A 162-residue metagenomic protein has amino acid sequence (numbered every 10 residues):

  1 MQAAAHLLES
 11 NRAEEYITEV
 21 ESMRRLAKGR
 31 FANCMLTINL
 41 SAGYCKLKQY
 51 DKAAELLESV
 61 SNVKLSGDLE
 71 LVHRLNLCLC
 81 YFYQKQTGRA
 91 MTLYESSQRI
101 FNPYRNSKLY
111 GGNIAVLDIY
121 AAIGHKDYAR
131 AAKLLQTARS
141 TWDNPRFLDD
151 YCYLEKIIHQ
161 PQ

Functional and structural regions predicted by a protein language model:
M1-G29, M35, N39: Alpha-helical segment of the N-proximal tetratricopeptide repeat
Q2, I38-N39, L75-L79, Y83 (+3 more regions): "A position-specific structural signal for the A-helix of alpha-solenoid helical repeats
E21-R25, E58-V63, E95-P103, Q136-T141: Amphipathic alpha-helical segments of tetratricopeptide repeats
F31-A32, L69, N106-N113, D143 (+2 more regions): Structural signature of alpha-solenoid helical repeat junctions
A54-M91: A membrane-cytosol interface segment of integral membrane proteins
D127-Q162: Terminal, low-structured helical/coil segments at or just beyond the last alpha-helical repeat
